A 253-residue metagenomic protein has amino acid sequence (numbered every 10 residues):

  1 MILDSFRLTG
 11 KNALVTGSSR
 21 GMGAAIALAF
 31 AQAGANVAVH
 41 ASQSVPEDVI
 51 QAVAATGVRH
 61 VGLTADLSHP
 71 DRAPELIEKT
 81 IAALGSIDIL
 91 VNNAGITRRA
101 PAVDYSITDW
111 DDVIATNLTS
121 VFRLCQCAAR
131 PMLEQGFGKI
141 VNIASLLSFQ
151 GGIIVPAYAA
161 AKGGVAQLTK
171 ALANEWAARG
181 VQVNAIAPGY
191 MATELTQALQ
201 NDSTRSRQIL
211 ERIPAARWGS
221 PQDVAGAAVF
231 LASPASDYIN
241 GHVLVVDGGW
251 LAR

Functional and structural regions predicted by a protein language model:
N12, S19-R20: Conserved glycine-rich cofactor-binding loop
L84, F137, R217-A252: C-terminal substrate-recognition "lid" of short-chain dehydrogenase/reductases
P101-A102, S106-I114, I209: Substrate-binding pocket helix/loop in short-chain dehydrogenase/reductase
Y105, Q150-A159, A171: Active-site loop-to-helix junction immediately N-terminal to the catalytic Tyr of the SDR YXXXK motif in Rossmann-fold
C125, A161, T169: Active-site helix of classical SDR
R130, N174-A178, D237: Alpha-helical segment proximal to the catalytic Tyr-Lys
S145: Residue(s) in the substrate-gating loop at a strand-loop-helix junction that position the organic substrate next
